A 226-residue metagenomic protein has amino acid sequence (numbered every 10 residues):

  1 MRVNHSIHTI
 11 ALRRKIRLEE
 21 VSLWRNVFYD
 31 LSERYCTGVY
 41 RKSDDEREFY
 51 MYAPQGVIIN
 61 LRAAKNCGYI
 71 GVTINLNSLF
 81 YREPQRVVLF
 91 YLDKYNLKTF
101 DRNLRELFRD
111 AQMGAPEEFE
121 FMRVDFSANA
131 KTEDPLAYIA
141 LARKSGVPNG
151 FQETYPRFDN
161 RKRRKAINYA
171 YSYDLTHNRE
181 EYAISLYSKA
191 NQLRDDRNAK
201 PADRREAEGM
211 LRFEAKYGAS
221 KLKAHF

Functional and structural regions predicted by a protein language model:
M1-F226: Structured, helix-rich domain cores that form ligand/interaction pockets
